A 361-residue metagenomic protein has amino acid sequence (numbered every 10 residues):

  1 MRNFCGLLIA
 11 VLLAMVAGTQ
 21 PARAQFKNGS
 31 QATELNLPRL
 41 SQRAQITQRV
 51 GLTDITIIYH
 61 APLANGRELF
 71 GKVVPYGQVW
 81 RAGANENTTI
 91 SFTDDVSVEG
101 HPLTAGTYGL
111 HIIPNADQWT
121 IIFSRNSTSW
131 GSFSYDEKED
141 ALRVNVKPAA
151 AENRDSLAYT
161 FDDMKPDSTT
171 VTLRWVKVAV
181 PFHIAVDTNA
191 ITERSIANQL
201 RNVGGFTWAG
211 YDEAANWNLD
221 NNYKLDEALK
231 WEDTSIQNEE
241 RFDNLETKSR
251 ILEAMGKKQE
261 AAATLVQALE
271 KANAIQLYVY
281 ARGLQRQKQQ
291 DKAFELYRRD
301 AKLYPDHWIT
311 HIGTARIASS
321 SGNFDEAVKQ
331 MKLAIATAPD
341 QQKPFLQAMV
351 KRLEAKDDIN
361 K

Functional and structural regions predicted by a protein language model:
M1-F4: Positively charged n-region of N-terminal signal peptides that target proteins for export
L7-A17: Bacterial N-terminal signal peptides
G18-A24: Sec/Tat signal peptide C-region and signal peptidase I cleavage site
Q25-E34, I359: Cleaved targeting-peptide boundary
D54-A105, H111-A209, E239: Extended, well-structured beta-strand/loop surface patches that form recognition or cofactor-anchoring regions within
L200, G205-T234, E239, D243-I309: Alpha-helical adaptor scaffolds
A215, K248, T314, V328 (+4 more regions): Heptad-repeat amphipathic alpha-helical coiled-coil interaction surface used for oligomerization/assembly
A254-A263, K288-D291, S320-K329, D340 (+1 more regions): Alpha-helical linker/edge segments of TPR/alpha-solenoid repeat scaffolds and analogous pre-/post-domain helices
